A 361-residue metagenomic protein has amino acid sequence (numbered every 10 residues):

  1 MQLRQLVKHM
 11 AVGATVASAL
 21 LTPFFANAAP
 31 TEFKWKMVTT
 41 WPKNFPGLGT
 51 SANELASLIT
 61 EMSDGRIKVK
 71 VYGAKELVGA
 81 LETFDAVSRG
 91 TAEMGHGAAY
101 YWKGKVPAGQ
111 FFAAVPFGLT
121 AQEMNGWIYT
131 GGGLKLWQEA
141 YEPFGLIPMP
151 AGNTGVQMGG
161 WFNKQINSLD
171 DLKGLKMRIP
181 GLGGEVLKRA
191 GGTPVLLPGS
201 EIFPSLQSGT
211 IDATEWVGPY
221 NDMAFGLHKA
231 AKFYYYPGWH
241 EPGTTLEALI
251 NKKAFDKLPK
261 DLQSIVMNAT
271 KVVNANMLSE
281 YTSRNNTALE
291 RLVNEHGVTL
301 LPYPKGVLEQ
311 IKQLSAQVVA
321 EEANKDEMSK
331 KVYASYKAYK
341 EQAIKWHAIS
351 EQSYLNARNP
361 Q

Functional and structural regions predicted by a protein language model:
M1-V12: Bacterial Sec-dependent N-terminal signal peptides
Q5, T15, N27-M124, G132-Q361: N-terminal secretory/targeting leader peptides
A11-T22: Bacterial N-terminal signal peptides
